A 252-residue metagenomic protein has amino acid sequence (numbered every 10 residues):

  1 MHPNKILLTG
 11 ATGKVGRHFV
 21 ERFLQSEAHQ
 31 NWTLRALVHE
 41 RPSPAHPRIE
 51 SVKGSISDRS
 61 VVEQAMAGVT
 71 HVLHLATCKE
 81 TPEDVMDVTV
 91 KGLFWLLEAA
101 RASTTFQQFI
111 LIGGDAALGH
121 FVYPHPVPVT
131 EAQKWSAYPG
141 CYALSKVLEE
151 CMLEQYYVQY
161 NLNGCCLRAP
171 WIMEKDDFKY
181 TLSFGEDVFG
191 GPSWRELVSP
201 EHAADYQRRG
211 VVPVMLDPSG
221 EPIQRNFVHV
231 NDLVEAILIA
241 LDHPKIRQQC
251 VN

Functional and structural regions predicted by a protein language model:
N4-H29: N-terminal Rossmann NAD(P)H-binding glycine-rich loop of SDR-like oxidoreductase domains
S43-A45, K53-K91: NAD(P)H-binding glycine-rich loop region in Rossmannoid oxidoreductase-like domains and their noncatalytic homologs
S57, D84-W95, G140, L144-S145 (+1 more regions): Glycine-rich NAD(P)-binding loop of the Rossmann-fold in SDR/ketoreductase-type enzymes
W95-G140: Conserved Rossmann-fold NAD(P)-dependent oxidoreductase catalytic core, especially the SDR/UDP-sugar
Y123-C166: Catalytic helix-loop patch of NAD(P)-dependent Rossmann-fold dehydrogenases
Q159-L162, E174-V198, P218, A240-V251: Glycine/proline-rich active-site loop of Rossmann-fold NAD(P)-dependent oxidoreductases
